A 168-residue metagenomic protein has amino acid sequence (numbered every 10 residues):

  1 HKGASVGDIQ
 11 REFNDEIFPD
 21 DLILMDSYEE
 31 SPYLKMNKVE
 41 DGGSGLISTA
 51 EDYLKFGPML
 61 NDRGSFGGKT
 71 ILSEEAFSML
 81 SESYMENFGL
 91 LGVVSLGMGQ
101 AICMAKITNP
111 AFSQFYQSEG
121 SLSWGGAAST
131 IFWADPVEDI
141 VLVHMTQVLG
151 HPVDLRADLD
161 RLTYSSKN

Functional and structural regions predicted by a protein language model:
H1-Q117: Short, surface-exposed loop or secondary-structure junction motifs that flank catalytic or metal-binding residues
A105-K106, W133-D135: Short, well-ordered beta-strand micro-motif
P110-F112, E138-I140, L149-G150: Residues that cap or initiate secondary-structure elements
S123: Short, structured beta-strand/loop micro-motifs enriched in basic residues and often containing a Trp
G126-A128: Short, small/polar residue-rich loop motifs at catalytic or cofactor-binding pockets
F132-W133, D139-Q147: Short, well-ordered beta-strand elements
L149-N168: Generic C-terminus detector
